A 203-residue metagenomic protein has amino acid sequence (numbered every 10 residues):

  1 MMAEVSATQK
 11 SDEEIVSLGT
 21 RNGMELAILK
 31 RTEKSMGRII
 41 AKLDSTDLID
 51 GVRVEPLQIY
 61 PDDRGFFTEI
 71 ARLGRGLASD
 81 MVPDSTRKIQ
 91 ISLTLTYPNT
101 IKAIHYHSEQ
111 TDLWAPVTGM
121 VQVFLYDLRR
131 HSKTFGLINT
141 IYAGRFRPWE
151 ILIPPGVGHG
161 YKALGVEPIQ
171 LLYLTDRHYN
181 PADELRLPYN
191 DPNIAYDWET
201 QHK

Functional and structural regions predicted by a protein language model:
M2-F146, L164-K203: Non-catalytic, conserved peripheral segments adjacent to functional cores
R145-L152, V157-G165: Beta-rich strand-turn-strand
